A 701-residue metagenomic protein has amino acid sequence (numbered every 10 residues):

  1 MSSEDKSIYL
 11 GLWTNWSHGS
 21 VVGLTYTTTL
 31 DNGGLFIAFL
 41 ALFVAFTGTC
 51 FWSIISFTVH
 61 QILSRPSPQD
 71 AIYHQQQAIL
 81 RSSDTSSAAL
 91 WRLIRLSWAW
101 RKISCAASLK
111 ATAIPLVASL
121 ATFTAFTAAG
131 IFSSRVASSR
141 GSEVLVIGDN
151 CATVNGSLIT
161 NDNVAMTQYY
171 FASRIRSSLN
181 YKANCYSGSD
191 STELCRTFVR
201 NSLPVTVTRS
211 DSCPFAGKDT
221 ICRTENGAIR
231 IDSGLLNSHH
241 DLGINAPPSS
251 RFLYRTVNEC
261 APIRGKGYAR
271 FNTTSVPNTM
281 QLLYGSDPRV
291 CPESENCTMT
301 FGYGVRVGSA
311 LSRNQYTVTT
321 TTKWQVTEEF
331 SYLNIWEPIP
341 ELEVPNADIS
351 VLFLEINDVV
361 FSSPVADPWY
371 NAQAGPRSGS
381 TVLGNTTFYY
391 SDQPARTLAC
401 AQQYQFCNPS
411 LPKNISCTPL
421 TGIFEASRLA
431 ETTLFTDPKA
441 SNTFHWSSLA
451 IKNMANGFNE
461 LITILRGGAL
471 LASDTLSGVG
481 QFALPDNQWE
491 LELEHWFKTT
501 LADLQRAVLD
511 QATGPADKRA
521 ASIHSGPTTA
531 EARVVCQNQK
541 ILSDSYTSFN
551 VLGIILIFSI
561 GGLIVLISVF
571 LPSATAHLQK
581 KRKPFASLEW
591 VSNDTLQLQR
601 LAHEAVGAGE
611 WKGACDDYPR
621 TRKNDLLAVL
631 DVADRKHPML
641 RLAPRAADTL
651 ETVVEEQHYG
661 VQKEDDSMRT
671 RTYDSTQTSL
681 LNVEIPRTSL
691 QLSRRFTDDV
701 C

Functional and structural regions predicted by a protein language model:
M1-S3, P66, D70-L90, K581-C701: Intrinsically disordered, low-complexity terminal tails of fungal membrane proteins
S2-L40, V59, V344, I349-A633: Membrane-proximal extracellular juxtamembrane segment immediately upstream of a following transmembrane helix
K6-A38, F46-T167, A574-C615: Interhelical loop regions of multi-pass alpha-helical membrane proteins
Q69-I103, T112-A113, G217, N226 (+11 more regions): General structural signal for secondary-structure boundaries
W100-S108, A172-D190, E610-L630: Alpha-helical membrane-embedding segments and immediately adjacent membrane-interface amphipathic helices
S119-T475, L650, V654-V661, D665-M668 (+3 more regions): Extracellular/lumenal ectodomains of secretory-pathway glycoproteins
